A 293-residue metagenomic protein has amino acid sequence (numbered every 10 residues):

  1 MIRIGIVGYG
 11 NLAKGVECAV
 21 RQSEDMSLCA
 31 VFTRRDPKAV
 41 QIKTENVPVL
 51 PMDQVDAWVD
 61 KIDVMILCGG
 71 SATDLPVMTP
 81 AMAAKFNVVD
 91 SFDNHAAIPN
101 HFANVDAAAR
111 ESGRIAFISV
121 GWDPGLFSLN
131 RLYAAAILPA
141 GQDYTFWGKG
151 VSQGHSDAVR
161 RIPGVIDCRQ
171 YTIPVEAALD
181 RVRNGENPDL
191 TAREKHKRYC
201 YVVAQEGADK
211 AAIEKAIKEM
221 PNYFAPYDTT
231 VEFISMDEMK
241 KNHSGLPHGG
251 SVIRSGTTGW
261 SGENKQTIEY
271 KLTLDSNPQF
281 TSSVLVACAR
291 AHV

Functional and structural regions predicted by a protein language model:
R3, G15, Q22-L28, T33-V55 (+1 more regions): C-terminal substrate-binding/catalytic lobe of Rossmann-fold NAD(P)-dependent oxidoreductases
Y9-G10: Glycine-rich Rossmann-fold phosphate-binding loop(s) that bind the pyrophosphate of adenine dinucleotide cofactors
V55-V64, A72-S91: Rossmann-fold NAD(P) dinucleotide-binding segment
D90-S91, A116-V120, F146, R169-Q170: General beta-strand structural signal in soluble alpha/beta enzymes
F92-A116: Rossmann-fold NAD(P)-binding glycine/threonine-rich loop
R110-A135, L285: Short alpha-helices
L126-Q142, D157-D167, A291: Oxidoreductase and adenylate-handling cofactor-binding alpha/beta cores
